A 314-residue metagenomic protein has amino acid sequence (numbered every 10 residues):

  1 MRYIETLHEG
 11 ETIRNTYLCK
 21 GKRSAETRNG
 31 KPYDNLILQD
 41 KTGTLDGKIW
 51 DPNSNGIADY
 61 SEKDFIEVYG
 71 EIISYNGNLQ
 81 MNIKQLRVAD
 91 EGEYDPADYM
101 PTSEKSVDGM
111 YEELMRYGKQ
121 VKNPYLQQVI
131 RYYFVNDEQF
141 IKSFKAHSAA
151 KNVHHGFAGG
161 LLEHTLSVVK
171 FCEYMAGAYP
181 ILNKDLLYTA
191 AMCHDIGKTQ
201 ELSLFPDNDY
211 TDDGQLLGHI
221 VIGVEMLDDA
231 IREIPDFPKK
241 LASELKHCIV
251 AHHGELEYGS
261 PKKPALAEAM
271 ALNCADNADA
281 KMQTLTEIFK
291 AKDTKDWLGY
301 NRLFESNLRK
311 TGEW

Functional and structural regions predicted by a protein language model:
M1-I13, L18: OB-fold nucleic-acid-binding modules
Y17, K63, V168, I249 (+1 more regions): Divalent metal-coordination and catalytic microenvironments
K22-P32, G43-D46, P52-Y99: OB-fold single-stranded nucleic acid-binding module
N35-D40, L204: Short, acidic/hydrophobic/Gly-rich beta-strand patch recurrent on exposed beta strands that often constitutes part
E93-Q215: Acidic/His-rich, divalent-metal-binding segments that scaffold phosphate/diphosphate chemistry
N152-H154, E163-H164, Y174-K292: Divalent metal-dependent catalytic cores for phosphoryl transfer on phosphate-bearing substrates
N273, K290-A291, K295-W314: N-terminal intrinsically disordered, cationic/polar leader segments that include organellar targeting peptides
